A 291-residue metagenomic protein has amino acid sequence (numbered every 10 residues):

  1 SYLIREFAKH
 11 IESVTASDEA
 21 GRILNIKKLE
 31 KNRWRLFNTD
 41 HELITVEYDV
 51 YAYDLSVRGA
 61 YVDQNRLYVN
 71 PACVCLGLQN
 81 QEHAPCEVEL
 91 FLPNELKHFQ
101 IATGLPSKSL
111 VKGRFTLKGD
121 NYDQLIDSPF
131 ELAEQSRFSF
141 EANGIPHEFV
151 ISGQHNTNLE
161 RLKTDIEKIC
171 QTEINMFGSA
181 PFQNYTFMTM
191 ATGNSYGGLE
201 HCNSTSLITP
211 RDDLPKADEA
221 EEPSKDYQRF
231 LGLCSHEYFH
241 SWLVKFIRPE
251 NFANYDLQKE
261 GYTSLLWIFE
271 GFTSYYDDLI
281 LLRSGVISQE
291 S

Functional and structural regions predicted by a protein language model:
S1-Y2: Short amphipathic, basic-aromatic surface patches that mediate peripheral association with negatively charged
R5-S13, S17-F182, N194-S195, D212 (+1 more regions): Non-catalytic architectural context of zinc metalloproteases
E12, I44, C86, Y185 (+3 more regions): Residue-level detector of short, conserved catalytic/binding motifs and their immediate flanks
S136-L265: Juxtacatalytic substrate-recognition/specificity segment
I247-Y255, E260-S291: Acidic/His/Gly-enriched intrinsically disordered linker/tail segments that often contain short helix/coil "MoRF-like"
